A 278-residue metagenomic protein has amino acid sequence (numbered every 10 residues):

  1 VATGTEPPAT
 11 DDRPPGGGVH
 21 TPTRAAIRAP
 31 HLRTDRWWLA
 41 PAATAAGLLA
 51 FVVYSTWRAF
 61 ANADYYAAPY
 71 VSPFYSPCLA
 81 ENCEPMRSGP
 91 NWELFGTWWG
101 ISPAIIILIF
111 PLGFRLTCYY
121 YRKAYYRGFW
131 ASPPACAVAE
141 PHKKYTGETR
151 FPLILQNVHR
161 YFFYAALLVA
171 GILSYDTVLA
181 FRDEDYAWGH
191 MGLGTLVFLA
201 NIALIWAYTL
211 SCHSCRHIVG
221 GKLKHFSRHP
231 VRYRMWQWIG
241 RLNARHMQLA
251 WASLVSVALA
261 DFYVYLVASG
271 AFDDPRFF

Functional and structural regions predicted by a protein language model:
A2-F278: Membrane-embedded alpha-helical bundles that constitute the cytochrome b-like, heme-associated redox core of multi-pass
